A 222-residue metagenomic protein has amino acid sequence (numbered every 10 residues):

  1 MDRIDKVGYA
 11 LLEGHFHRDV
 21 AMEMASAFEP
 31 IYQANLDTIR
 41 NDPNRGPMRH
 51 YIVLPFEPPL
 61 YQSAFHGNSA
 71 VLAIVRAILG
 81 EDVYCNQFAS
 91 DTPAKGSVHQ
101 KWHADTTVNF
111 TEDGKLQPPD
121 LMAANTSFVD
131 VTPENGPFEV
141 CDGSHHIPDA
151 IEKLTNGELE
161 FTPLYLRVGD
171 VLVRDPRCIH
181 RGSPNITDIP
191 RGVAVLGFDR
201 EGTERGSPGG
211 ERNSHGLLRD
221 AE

Functional and structural regions predicted by a protein language model:
M1, A25, D37, P43 (+2 more regions): Non-heme Fe(II)/2-oxoglutarate
M1-V7, E13-F110: Non-heme Fe(II)-dependent double-stranded beta-helix
L11-L12, A124, L172-R174: Short hydrophobic-aromatic micro-motifs
H15, F88-S90, S127, G143 (+1 more regions): Short, well-ordered beta-to-alpha junction loops that form the rim of enzyme active sites and present histidine/acidic
P58-A64, L159-T162, R181-S183: Active-site rim elements
Q87-S90, A124-T126, A194-F198: A structural signal for short, well-ordered beta-strand segments
G96-Y165, T203-N213: Catalytic core of non-heme Fe(II) oxygenases with the double-stranded beta-helix
